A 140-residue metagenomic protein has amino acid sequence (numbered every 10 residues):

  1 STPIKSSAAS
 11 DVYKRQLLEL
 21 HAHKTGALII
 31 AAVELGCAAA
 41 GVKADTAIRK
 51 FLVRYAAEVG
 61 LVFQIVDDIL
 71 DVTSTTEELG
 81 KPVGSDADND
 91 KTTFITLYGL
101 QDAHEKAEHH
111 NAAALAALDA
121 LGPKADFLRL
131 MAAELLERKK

Functional and structural regions predicted by a protein language model:
S1-A9, Y13: Single conserved hydrophobic/aromatic residue that forms the stacking wall/gate of nucleotide- or nucleobase-binding
P3, V59, F63: Active-site alpha-helix of zinc metalloproteases
S10-A27, A31, K50-R54, T75-A113 (+1 more regions): Divalent-cation-assisted or electrostatically stabilized phosphate/pyrophosphate-binding catalytic cores
L35-A39: Alpha-helical transmembrane segments of multipass membrane proteins
A40-I48: Nucleotide and nucleotide-moiety/phosphate-recognizing core
E58, A113, E134-R138: A short structural micro-motif
F63-S74: Acidic (Asp/Glu-rich) catalytic motifs at the cytosolic membrane interface
K124-K140: Short, amphipathic C-terminal "tail helix"
